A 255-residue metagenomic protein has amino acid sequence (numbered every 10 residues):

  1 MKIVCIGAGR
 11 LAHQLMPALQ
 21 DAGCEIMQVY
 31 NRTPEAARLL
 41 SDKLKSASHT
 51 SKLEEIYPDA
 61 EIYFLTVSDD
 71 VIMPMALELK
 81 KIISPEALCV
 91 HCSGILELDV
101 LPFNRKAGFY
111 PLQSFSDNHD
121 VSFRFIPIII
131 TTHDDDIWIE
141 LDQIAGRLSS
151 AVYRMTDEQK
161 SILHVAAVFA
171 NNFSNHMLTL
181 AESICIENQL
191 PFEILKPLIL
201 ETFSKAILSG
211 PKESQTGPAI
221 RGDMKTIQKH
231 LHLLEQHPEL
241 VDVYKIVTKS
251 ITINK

Functional and structural regions predicted by a protein language model:
A8-G9: Glycine-rich Rossmann-fold phosphate-binding loop(s) that bind the pyrophosphate of adenine dinucleotide cofactors
A12-H13: N-terminal Rossmann-fold NAD(P) dinucleotide-binding loop
L19: Aromatic pocket-lining residues of Rossmann-like dinucleotide-binding sites
G23-I26: A generic structural motif
Y30, P34-R38, D42-D120: Rossmann-like NAD(P)(H) cofactor-binding subdomain of soluble oxidoreductases
A36-K43, D120-V165, A170-I207, K249-I251: Internal alpha-helical scaffold of NAD(P)-dependent oxidoreductase catalytic cores
L200-K255: Interdomain hinge/lid region at the active-site interface of Rossmann-like NAD(P)-dependent oxidoreductases
